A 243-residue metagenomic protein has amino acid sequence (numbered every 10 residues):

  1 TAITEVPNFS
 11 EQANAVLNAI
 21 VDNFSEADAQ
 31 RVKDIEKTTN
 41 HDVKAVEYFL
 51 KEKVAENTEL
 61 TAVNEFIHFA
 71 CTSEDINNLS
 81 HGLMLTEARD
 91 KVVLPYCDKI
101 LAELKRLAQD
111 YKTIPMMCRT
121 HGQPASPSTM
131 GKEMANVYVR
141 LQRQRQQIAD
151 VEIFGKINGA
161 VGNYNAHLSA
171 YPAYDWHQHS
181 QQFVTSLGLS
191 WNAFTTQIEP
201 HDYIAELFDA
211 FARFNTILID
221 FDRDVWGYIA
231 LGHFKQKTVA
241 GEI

Functional and structural regions predicted by a protein language model:
T1-H167, Y171-Q182: A helix-coil-helix interface module used to build multimeric assemblies and to scaffold catalytic/cofactor sites
E52-L60, V184-Y203: Conserved catalytic cysteine-centered active-site region of acyl-thioester-dependent Claisen-condensing enzymes
F69, S73-R89, S190-F211: Disorder-to-helix initiation segments
D110-T113, Q147-D150, F154, L189-A193 (+2 more regions): Conserved helix-loop functional segments at active or binding sites
Q144, T196-I243: Glycine-rich anion/phosphate-binding loop at the beta-strand->alpha-helix junction
V161-Y164, S190, I243: Compositionally biased, intrinsically disordered low-complexity regions
Q178-Q181, L187, G232-H233: Long amphipathic alpha-helical segments
